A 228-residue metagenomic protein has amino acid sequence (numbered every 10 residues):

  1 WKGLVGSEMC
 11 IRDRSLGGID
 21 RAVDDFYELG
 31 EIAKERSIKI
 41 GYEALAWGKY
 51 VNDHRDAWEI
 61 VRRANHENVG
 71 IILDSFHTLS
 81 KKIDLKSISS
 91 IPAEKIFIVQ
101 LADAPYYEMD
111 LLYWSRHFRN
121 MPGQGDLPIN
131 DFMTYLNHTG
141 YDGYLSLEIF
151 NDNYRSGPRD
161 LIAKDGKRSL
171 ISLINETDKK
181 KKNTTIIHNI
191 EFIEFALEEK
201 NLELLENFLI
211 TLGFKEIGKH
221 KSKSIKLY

Functional and structural regions predicted by a protein language model:
W1-G6, C10-I11: Single conserved hydrophobic/aromatic residue that forms the stacking wall/gate of nucleotide- or nucleobase-binding
V5, E35-R36, E67, T139-Y141: Helix C-cap/helix->beta junction micro-motif
V23, Y27-D126: Acidic/histidine-rich catalytic cores of soluble enzymes
K81-S89, I129-F132, N201, L205-E206: Short, acidic/polar
G125-H138: A short, acidic, amphipathic alpha-helical segment used as a generic capping/interface helix at domain edges
S146-R155, L161: A short, acidic, flexible beta-alpha connecting loop/helix-capping segment that sits on the rim of active
S156-K179: C-terminal helical cap(s) of enzyme catalytic domains, especially alpha/beta-barrels
H188, E194-Y228: Core segments of cupin and vicinal oxygen chelate
